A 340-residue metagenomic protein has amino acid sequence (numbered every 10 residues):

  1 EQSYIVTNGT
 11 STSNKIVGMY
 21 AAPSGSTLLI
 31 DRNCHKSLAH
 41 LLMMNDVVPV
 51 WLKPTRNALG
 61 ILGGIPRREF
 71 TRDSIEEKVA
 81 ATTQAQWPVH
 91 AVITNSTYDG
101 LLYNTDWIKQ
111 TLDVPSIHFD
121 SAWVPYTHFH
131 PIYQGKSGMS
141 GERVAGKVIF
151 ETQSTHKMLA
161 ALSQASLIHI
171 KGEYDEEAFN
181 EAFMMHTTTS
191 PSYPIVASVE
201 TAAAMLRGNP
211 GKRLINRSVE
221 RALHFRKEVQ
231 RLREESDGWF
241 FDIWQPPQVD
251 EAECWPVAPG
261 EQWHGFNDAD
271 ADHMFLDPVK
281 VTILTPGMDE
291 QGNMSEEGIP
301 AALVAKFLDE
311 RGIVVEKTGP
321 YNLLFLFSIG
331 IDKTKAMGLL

Functional and structural regions predicted by a protein language model:
Y4, V50-L52, E316: General small-molecule cofactor/ligand-binding pocket signal
Y4-V6, A91-T94, L324-S328: Short glycine-rich or small-residue beta-strand-to-loop segments that form or flank ligand, phosphate, metal/Fe-S
I5-N8, W244: Long, charged, glycine-rich C-terminal linkers/tails
N8-Q230: Conserved PLP-enzyme active-site core in the AAT-like
A222-L340: Conserved C-terminal alpha-helix-loop-beta "cap" of PLP-dependent enzymes that closes/shapes the active-site mouth
